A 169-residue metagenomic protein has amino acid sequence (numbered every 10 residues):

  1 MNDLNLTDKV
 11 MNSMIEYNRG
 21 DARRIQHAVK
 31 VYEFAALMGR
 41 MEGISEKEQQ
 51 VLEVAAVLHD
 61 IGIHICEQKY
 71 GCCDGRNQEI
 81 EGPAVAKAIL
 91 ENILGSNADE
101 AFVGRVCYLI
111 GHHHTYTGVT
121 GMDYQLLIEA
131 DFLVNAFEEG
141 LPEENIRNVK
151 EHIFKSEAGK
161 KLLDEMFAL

Functional and structural regions predicted by a protein language model:
M1-N2, R19-S45, L58, G111-L169: Divalent metal-dependent phosphate-bond-processing catalytic cores, especially two-metal-ion Mg2+/Mn2+ enzymes that act
L6-K30, G62-C72: Active-site flanking loop/helix segments enriched in acidic
M14, N18, G39, I65-K69 (+2 more regions): Short amphipathic alpha-helical interaction patches enriched in hydrophobic/aromatic residues with interspersed Lys/Arg
V31-F34, R76-N92: An active-site-proximal "capping" alpha-helix that borders the catalytic cofactor pocket
G43-L52, I93-I110, D123: Acidic/histidine metal-binding catalytic segments
Q49-Q68, G82, G104-H114, D131: His-Asp-centered metal-binding catalytic motifs of divalent-metal-dependent phosphohydrolases/nucleases
Y70-N77, L94-N97: Short coil/turn segments at secondary-structure boundaries
